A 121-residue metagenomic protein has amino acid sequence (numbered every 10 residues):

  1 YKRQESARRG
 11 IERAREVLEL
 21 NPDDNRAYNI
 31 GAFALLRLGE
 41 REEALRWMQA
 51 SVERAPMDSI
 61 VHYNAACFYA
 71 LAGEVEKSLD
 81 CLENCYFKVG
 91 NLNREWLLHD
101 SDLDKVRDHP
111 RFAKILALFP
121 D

Functional and structural regions predicted by a protein language model:
K2-D121: Alpha-helical protein-protein interaction modules
